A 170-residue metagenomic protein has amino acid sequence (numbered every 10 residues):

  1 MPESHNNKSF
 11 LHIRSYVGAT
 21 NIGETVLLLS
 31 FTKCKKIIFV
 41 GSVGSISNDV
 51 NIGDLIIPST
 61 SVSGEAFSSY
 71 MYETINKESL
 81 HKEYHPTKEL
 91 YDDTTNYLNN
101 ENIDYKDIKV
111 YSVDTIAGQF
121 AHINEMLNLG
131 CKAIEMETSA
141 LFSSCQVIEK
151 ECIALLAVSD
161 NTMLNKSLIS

Functional and structural regions predicted by a protein language model:
M1-E83, E89: Metabolite-binding pocket within alpha/beta catalytic cores that recognizes anionic/polar moieties
T20-G23, M136-L141: Short glycine/serine/threonine-rich phosphate/pyrophosphate-binding segments that cradle anionic phosphate groups
K35-K36, K132, E151: Short acidic/polar active-site loop segments enriched in Thr and Asp
I38, I56, K106-I108, I153-L155: Hydrophobic/aromatic beta-strand patches that form the interior of the parallel beta-sheet core in alpha/beta enzyme
G44, S61, Y111-T115, A140 (+1 more regions): Glycine-rich beta-alpha junction loops
N76-K77, H81-L129: Active-site rim beta-loop-alpha module in soluble metabolic enzymes
S139-S170: Zn-dependent metallopeptidase/amidohydrolase metal-coordination segment
